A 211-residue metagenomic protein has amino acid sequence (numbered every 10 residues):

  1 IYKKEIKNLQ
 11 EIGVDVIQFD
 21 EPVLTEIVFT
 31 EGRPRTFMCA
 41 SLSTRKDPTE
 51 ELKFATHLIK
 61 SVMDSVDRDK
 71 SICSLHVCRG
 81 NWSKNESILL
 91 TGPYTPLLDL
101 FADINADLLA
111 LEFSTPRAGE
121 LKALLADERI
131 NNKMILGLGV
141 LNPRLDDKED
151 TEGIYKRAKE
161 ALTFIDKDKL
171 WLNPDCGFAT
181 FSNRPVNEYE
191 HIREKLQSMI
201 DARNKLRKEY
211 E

Functional and structural regions predicted by a protein language model:
I1-E211: Domain-level signal for soluble alpha/beta catalytic cores
